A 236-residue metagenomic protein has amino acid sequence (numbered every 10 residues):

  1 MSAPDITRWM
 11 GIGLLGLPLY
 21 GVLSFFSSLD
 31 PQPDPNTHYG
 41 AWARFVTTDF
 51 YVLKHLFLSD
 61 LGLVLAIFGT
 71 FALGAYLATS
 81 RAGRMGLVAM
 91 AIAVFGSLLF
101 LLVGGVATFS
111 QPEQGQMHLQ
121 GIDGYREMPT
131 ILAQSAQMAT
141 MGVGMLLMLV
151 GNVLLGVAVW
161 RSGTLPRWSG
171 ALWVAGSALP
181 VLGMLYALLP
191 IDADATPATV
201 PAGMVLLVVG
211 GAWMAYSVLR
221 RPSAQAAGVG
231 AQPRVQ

Functional and structural regions predicted by a protein language model:
M1-Q236: Hydrophobic, aromatic-enriched alpha-helical segments typical of multi-pass transmembrane helices
